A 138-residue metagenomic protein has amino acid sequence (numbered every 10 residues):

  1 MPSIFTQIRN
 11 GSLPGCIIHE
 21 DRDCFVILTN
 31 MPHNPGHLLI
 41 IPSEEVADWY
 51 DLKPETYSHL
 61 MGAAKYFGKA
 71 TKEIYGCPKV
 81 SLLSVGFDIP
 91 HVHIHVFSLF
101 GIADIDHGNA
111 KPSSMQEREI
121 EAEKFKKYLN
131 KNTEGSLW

Functional and structural regions predicted by a protein language model:
M1-W138: HIT superfamily nucleotide-processing domains
